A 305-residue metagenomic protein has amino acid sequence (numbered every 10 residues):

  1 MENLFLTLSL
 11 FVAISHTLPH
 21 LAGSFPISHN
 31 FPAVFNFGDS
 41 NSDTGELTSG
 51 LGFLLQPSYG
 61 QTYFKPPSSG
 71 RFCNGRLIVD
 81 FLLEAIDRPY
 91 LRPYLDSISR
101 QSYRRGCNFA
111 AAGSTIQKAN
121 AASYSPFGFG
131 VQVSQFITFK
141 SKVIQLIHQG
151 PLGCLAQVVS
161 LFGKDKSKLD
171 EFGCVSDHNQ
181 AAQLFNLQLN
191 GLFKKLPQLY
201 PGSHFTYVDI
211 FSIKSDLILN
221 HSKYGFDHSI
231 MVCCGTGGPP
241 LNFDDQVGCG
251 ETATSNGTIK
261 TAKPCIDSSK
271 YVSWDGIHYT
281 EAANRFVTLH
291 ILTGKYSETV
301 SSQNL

Functional and structural regions predicted by a protein language model:
E2-L305: Conserved active-site regions of diverse hydrolases
